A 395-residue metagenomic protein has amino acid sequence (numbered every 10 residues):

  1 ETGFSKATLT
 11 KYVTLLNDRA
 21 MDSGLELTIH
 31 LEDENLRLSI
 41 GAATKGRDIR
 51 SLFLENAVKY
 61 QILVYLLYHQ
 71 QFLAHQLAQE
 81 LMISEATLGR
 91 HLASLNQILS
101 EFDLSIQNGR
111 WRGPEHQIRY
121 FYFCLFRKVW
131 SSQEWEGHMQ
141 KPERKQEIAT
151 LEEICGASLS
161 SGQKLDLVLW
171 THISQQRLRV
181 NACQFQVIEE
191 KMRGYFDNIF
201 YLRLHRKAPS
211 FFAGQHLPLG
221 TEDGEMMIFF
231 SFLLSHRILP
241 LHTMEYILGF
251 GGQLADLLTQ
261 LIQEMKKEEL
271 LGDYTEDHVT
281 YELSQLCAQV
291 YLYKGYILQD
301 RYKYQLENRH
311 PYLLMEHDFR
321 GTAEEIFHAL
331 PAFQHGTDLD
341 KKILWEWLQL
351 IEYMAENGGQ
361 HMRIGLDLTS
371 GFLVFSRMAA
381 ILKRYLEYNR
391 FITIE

Functional and structural regions predicted by a protein language model:
E1-E395: A cross-family "folded-core" feature that marks the main globular domain of proteins
